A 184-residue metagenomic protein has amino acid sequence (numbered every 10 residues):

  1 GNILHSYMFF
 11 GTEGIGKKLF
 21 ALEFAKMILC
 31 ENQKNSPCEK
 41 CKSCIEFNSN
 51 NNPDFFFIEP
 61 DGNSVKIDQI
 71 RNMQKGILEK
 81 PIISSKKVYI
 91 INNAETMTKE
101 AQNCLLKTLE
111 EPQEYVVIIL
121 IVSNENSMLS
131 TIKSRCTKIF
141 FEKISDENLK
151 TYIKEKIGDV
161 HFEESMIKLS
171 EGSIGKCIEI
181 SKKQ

Functional and structural regions predicted by a protein language model:
G1-M27, S43-E46, E114-Y115, N124-Q184: Charged, glycine-rich active-site and insertion segments that engage polyanionic ligands
G1-N93, V117-I119, S130: P-loop/Walker A NTP-binding region and its immediately flanking N-terminal helices in P-loop NTPase folds
K18, C38, N52, S64-Q74 (+6 more regions): Amphipathic alpha-helical transducer elements in NTP-driven molecular machines
N52-F56, E100-L106, I178-Q184: Short, charged low-complexity intrinsically disordered segments located at boundaries of structured domains
G76-E79, T108, Y152-K156: A generic secondary-structure signal
L78, N103-L120: Conserved catalytic/switch belt of AAA+ P-loop NTPases
N92-T98, N103-E110, N126: Catalytic acidic motif of RecA-like/P-loop NTPases
